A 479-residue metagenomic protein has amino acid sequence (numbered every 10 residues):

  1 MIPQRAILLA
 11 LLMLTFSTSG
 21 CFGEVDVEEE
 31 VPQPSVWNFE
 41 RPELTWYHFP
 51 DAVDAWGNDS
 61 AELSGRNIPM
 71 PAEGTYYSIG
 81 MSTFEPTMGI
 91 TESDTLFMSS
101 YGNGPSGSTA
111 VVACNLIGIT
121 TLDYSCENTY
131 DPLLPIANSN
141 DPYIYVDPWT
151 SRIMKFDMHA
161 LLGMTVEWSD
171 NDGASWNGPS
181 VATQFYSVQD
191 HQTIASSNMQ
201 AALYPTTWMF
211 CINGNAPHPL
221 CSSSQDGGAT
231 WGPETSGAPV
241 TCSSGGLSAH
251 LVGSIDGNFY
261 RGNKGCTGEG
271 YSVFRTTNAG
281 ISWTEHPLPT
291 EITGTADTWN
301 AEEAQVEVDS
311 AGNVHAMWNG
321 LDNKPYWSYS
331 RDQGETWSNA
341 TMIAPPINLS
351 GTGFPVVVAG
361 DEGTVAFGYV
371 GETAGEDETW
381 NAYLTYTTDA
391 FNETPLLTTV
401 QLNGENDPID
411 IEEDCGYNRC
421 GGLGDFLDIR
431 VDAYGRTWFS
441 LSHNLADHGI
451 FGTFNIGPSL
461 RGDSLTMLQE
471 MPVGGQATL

Functional and structural regions predicted by a protein language model:
M1-S35, A477-L479: Secretory targeting signatures
E30-L479: Extracellular, repeat-based ectodomains that mediate carbohydrate processing or recognition
